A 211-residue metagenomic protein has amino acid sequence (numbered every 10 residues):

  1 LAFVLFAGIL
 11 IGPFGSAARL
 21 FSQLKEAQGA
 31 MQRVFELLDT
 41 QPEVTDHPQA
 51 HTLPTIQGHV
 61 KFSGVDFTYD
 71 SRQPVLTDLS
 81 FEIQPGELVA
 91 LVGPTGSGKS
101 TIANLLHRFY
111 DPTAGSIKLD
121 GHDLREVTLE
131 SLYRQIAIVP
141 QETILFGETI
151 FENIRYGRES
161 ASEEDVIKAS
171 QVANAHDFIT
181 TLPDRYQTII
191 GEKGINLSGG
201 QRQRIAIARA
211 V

Functional and structural regions predicted by a protein language model:
L1-L5: Membrane-water interface of transmembrane alpha-helices in multipass transporters/channels
A7, M31-V34, A103, A175-H176: Alpha-helical structural signal
I9-L37: Cytosolic ends of transmembrane helices, especially the final helix of ABC transmembrane type-1 domains
L24, Q41-V44: Signal-transduction coiled-coil helices of two-component systems
Q28-T40, H59-S63, I167: Extended non-transmembrane interhelical loops and adjacent amphipathic helices of multipass membrane proteins
E36, E43, R155: Conserved E/DxxT/N motif and adjacent residues on the DHp alpha2 helix of HisKA-family sensor histidine kinases
D46-H47, H51-V211: ABC-type nucleotide-binding domain
